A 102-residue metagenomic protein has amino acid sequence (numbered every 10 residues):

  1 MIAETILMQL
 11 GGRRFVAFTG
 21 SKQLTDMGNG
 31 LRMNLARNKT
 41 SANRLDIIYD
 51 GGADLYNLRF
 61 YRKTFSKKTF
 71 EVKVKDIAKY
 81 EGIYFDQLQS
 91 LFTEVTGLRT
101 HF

Functional and structural regions predicted by a protein language model:
M1-T40: Negatively charged, low-complexity tracts enriched in Asp/Glu with abundant Ser/Thr
A3-M8, R32, N57, F85-Q89 (+1 more regions): Generic detector of well-ordered alpha-helical segments enriched in charged/polar residues, highlighting helical
N43-D46: Short, charge/polar-rich alpha-helical segments
I48-G52: Short beta-strand micro-motifs enriched in acidic
D54-F65: Short, surface-exposed beta-strand/strand-loop-strand elements in extracellular ectodomains
T64-F102: Mixed-charge, Lys/Arg-enriched low-complexity segments
